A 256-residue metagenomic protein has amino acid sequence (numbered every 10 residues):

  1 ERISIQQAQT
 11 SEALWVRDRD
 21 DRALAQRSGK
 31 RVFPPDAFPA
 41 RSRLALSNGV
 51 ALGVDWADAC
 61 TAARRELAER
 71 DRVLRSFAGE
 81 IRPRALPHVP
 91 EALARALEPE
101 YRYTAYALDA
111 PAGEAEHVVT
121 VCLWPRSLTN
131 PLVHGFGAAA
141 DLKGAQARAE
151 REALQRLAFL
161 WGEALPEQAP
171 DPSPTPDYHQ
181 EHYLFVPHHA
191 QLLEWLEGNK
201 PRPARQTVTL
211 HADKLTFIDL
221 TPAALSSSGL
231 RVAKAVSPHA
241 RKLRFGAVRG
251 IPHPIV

Functional and structural regions predicted by a protein language model:
E1-V256: Helix-biased "structured C-terminal domain" signature
